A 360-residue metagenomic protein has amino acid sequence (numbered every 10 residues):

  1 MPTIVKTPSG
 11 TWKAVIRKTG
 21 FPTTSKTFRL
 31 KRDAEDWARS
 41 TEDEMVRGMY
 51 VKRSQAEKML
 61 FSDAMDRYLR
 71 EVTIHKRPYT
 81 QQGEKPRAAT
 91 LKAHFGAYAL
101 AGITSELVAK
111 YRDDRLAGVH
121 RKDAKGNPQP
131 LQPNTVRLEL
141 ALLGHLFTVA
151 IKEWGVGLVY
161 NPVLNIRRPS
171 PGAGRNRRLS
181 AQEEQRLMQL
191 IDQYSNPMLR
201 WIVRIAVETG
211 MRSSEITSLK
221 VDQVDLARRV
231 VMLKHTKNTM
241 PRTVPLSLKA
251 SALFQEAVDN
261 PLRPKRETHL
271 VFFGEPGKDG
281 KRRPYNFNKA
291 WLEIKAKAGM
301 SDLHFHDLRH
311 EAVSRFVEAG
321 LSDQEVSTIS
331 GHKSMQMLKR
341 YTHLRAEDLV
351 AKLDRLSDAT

Functional and structural regions predicted by a protein language model:
K6-K110, D114, K265-E267: N-terminal DNA-binding module of tyrosine recombinases/phage integrases
G10, R121-P133, R137-L142, K152 (+6 more regions): Basic, Lys/Arg- and aromatic-enriched nucleic-acid-binding interface segment
W12-R17, V231-L233, V244-L246: Short beta-strand motif preference
T24-T27, N176, V230, P241-P245: Well-ordered beta-strand positions in beta-sheet-rich domains
A38, E42, K85-K92, L140-I151 (+1 more regions): Short, amphipathic alpha-helical segments that act as regulatory/interfacial helices in nucleotide-processing proteins
N134, K152, R204, E208-E215 (+3 more regions): C-terminal catalytic core of tyrosine-transesterase DNA break-rejoin enzymes
R178, H235-T239, D323, S330-R355: Catalytic-site neighborhood detector that most strongly recognizes the C-terminal catalytic loop/helix of tyrosine
Q182, R228, S247-S301: Active-site/catalytic core of tyrosine-dependent DNA strand-transfer enzymes
